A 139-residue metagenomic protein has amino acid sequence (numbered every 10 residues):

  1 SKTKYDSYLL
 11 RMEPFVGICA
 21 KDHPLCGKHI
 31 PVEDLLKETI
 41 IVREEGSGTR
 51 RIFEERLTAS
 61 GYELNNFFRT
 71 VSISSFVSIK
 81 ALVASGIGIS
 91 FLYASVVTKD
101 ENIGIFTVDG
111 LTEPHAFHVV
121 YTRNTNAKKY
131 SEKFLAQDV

Functional and structural regions predicted by a protein language model:
S1, G88-L92: Paired acidic/hydrophobic, glycine-rich loop segments that form the ligand-binding mouth/hinge of periplasmic-binding
S1-F15, C19, V83-A84, I103-F106: Short beta-strand-centered segments that line the small-molecule binding cleft or hinge of alpha/beta clamshell
Y8-L9, V16-I18, P24, T39 (+2 more regions): Residues embedded in well-ordered beta-strands
L9, E33-D34, A81, K99: Well-formed, non-transmembrane alpha-helical positions, independent of function
L35, F53, K80-G86, V119: Hydrophobic residues within well-ordered alpha-helices
I40-G61, K128: Secondary-structure junction motif
L64-S75: Short beta-strand-to-loop elements that line the ligand-binding cleft of bilobed periplasmic-binding protein-like
T107-V139: A late-sequence structural motif
